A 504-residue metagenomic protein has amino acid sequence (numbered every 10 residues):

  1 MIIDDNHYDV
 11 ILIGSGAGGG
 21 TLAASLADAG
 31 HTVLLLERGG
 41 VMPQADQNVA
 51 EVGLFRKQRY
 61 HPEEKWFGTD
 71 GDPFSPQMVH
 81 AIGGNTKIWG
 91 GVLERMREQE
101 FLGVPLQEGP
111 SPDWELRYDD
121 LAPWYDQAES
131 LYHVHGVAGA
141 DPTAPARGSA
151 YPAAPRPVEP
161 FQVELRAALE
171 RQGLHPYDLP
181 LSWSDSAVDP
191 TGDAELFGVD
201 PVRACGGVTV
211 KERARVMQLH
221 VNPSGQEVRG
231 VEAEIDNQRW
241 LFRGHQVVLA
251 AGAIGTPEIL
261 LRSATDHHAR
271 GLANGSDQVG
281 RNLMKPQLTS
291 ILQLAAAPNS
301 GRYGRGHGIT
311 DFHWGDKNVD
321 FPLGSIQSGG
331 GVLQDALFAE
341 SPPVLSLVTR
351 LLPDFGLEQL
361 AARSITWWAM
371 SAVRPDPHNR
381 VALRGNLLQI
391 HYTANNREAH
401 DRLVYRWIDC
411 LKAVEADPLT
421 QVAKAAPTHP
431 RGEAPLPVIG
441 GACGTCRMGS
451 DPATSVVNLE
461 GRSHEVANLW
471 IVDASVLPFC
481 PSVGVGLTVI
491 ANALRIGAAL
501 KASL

Functional and structural regions predicted by a protein language model:
M1-V10, D28-A29, A502: Extreme N-terminal leader/targeting segments of oxidoreductases
V10-L35: N-terminal Rossmann-like FAD-binding beta1-loop-alpha1 element of flavoenzymes
L12, G16-A17, R156, P160 (+3 more regions): Residue-level detector of alpha-helix initiation sites
S25-D28, T32, G39-Q44, L219-N222 (+5 more regions): Glycine-rich loop(s) and the adjacent beta-strand/alpha-helix scaffold that form part
L54-D141, M370-A372, P377: Redox-cofactor-proximal catalytic regions of oxidoreductases
D70-Q77, R95, W114-E115, S276-D401 (+3 more regions): FAD cofactor-binding and catalytic pocket of flavoenzymes
P105-V216, T428, E433-V438: Conserved redox-cofactor binding core of oxidoreductases
Y177-D189, K211-E212, M217-H220, W368 (+2 more regions): A glycine-rich dinucleotide-binding beta-alpha-beta segment and adjacent secondary-structure elements that constitute
